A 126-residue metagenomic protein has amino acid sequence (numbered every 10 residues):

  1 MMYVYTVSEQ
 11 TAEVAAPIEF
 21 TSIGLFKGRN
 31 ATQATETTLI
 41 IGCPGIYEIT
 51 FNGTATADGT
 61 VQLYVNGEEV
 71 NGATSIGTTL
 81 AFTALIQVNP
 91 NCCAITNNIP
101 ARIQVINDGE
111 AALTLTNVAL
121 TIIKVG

Functional and structural regions predicted by a protein language model:
M1-G126: Extracellular jelly-roll beta-sandwich "head" domains, especially the C-terminal globular C1q domain
